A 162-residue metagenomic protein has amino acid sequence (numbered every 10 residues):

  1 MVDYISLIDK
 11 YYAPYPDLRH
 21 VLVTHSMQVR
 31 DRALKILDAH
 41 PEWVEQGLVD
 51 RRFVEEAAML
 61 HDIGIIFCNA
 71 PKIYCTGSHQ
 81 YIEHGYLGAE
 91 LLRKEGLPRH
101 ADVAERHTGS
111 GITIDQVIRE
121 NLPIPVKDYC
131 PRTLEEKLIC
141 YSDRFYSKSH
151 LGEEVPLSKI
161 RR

Functional and structural regions predicted by a protein language model:
M1-E83: Acidic/His-rich, divalent-metal-binding segments that scaffold phosphate/diphosphate chemistry
Y4-Y11, V117-I118, I160-R162: Generic structural signal of hydrophobic/aromatic residues within well-ordered alpha-helices of folded domains
D9, R30, L34, G88-R93 (+1 more regions): Amphipathic alpha-helical segments within well-ordered protein domains
Y15-M27, A33-L34, L122, V126 (+1 more regions): Contiguous hydrophobic segments
G47-E153, L157-S158: Divalent metal-dependent catalytic cores for phosphoryl transfer on phosphate-bearing substrates
